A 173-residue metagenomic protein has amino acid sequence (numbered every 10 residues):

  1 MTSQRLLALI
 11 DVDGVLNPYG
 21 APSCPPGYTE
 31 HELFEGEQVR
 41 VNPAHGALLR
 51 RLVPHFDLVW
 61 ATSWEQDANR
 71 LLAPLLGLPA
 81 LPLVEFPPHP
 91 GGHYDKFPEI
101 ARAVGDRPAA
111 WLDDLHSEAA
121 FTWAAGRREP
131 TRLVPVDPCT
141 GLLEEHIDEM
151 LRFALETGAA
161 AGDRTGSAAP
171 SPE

Functional and structural regions predicted by a protein language model:
T2-H93: Alpha-helical substrate-recognition element adjacent to the catalytic core
R70-E173: C-terminal cap/substrate-recognition subdomain and adjoining C-terminal extension of metal-dependent phosphatase-like
